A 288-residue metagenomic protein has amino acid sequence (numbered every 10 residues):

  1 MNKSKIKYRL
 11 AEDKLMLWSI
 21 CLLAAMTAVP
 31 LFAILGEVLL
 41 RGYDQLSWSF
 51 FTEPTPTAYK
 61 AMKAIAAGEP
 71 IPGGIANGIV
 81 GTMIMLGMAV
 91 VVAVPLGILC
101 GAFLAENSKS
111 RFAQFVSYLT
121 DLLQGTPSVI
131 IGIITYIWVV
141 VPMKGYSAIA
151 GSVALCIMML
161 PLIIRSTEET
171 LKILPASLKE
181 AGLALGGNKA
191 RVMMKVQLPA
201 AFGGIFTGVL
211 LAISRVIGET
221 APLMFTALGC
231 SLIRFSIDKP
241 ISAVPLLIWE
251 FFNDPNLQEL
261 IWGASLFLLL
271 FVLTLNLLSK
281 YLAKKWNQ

Functional and structural regions predicted by a protein language model:
M1-M26, S279-Q288: Transmembrane alpha-helical segments of polytopic membrane transport and secretion proteins
Y59-M62, L223-L269: Interhelical loop and adjacent transmembrane-helix boundary motif in polytopic membrane transport permeases
P72-F103, L198: Transmembrane alpha-helix signature in integral membrane proteins
M88-T120, K280-K284: Transmembrane-helix boundary motif in ABC transporter permease subunits
D121-C156: Generic hydrophobic transmembrane alpha-helix motif, especially the helices
P127, L185-G186, P199: Glycine/proline-centered hinge or cleavage motifs at structural transition points of membrane proteins
E168-K172, L210, E250-Q288: C-terminal transmembrane helix and the adjacent membrane-cytosol boundary/short C-terminal tail of inner/organellar
K189-T226: Transmembrane alpha-helices
